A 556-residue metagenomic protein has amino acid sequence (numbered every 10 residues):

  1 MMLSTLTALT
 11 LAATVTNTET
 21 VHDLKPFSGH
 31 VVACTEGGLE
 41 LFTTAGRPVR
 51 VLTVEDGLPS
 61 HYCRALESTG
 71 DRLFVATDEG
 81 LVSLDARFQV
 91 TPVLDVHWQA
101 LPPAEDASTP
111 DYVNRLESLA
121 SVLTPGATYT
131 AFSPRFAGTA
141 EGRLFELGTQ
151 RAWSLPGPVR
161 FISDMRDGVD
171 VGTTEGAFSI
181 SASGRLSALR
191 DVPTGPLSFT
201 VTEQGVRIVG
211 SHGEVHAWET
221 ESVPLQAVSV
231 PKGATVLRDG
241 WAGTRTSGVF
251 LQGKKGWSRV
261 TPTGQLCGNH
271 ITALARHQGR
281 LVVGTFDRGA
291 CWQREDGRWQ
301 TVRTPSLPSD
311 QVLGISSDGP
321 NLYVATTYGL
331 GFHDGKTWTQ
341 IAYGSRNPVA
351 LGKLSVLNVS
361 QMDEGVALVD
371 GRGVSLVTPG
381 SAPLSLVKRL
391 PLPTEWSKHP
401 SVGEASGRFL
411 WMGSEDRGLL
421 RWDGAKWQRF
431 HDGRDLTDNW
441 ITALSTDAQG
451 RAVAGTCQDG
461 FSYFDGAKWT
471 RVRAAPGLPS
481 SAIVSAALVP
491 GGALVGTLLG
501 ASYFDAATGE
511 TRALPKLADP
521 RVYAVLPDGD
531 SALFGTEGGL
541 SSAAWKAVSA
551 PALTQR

Functional and structural regions predicted by a protein language model:
L3-R556: Carboxylate-rich, polar loop motifs that coordinate divalent cations or form catalytic acidic clusters
